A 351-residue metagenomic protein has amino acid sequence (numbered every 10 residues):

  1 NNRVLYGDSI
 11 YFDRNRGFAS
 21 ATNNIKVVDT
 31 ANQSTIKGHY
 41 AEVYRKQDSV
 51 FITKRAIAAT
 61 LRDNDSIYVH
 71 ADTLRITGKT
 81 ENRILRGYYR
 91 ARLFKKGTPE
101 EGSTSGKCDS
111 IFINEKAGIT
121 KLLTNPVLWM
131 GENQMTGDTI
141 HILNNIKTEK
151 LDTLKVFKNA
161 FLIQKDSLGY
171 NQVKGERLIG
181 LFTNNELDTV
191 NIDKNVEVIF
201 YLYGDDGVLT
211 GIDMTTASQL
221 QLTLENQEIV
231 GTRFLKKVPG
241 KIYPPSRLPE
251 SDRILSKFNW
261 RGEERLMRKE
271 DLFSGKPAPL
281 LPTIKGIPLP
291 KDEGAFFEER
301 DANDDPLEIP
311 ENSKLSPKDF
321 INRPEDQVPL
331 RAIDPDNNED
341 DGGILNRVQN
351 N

Functional and structural regions predicted by a protein language model:
N1-N351: Structural signature for solvent-exposed beta-strand/loop edge elements and short helix-capping sites, enriched
